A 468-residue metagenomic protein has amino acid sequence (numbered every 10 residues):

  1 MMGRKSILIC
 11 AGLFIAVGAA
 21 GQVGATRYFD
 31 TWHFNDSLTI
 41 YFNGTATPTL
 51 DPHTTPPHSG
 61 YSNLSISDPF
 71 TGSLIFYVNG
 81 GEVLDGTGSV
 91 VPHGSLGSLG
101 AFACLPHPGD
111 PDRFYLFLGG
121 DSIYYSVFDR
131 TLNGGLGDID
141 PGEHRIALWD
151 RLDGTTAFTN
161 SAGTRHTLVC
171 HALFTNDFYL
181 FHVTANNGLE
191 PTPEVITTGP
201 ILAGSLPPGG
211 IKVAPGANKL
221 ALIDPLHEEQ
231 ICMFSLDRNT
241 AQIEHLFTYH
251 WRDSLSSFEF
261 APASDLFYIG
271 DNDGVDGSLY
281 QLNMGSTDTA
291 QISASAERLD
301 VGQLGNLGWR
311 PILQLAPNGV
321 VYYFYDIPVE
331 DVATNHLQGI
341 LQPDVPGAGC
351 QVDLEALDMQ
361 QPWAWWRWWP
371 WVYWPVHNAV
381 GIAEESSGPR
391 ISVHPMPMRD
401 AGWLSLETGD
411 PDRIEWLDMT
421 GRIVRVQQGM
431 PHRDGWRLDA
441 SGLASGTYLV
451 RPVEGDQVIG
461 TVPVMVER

Functional and structural regions predicted by a protein language model:
R4, S445-R468: C-terminal tail/sorting-segment detector
K5-I15: Sec-dependent N-terminal signal peptides
Q22-I382: Beta-propeller fold recognition
Y373-H394, D400, S405, R468: Residue-level detector of functionally pivotal "anchor" positions at catalytic/ligand-binding pockets or at interdomain
E407-D412: Short proline/glycine-enriched turn/loop motifs at strand-loop junctions of beta-rich domains
W416-V424, Y448: Short, glycine-anchored, charge-dense loop/turn motifs used at functional sites
D434-L438: Short strand-edge motifs at loop-to-beta-strand transitions and within beta-strands of extracellular beta-rich domains
